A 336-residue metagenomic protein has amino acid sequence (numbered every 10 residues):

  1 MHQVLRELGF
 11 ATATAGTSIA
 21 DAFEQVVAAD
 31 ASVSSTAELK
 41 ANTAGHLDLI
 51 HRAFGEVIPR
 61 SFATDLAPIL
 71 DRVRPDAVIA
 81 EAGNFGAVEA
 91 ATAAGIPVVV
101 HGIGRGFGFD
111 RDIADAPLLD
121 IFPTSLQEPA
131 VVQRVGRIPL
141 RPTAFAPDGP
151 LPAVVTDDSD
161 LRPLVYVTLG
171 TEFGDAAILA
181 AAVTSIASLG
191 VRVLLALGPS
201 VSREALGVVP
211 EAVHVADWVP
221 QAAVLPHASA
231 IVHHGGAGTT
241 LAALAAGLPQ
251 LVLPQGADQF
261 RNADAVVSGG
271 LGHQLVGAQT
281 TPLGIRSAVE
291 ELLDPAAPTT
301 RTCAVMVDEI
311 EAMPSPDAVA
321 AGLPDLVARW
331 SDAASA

Functional and structural regions predicted by a protein language model:
M1-E89, A94-I96, V100-G102, A177 (+3 more regions): Glycosyltransferase specificity loop/lid
H2, D110-F173, A196-R203: A nucleotide-sugar donor-handling region in carbohydrate enzymes
G102-I103, L164: Secondary-structure boundary/capping motif
G104-F109: A short, histidine- and acid-enriched strand-loop-helix "catalytic/donor-clamping" loop that lines the nucleotide-sugar
V154-V155, A181-V183: Generic recognition of flexible, low-complexity loop/linker segments
